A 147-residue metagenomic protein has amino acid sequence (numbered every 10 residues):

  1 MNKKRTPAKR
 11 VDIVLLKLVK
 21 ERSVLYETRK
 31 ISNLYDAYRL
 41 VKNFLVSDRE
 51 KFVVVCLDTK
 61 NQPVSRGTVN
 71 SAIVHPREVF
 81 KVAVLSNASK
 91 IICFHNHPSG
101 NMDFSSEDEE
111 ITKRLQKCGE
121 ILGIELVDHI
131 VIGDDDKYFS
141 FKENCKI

Functional and structural regions predicted by a protein language model:
M1-N87, E109-C118, L122-E125, G133-I147: N-terminal beta-strand/alpha-helix entry module and adjacent surface of metal-dependent catalytic domains
I91-H97: Short beta-strands and strand-loop turn motifs
H97, V131-G133: Conserved beta-strand edge residues that scaffold enzyme active sites
P98-D103: Short, solvent-exposed loop/turn segments at secondary-structure junctions
D128: Beta-strand-loop-alpha "switch" segments that mediate conformational coupling across diverse proteins
